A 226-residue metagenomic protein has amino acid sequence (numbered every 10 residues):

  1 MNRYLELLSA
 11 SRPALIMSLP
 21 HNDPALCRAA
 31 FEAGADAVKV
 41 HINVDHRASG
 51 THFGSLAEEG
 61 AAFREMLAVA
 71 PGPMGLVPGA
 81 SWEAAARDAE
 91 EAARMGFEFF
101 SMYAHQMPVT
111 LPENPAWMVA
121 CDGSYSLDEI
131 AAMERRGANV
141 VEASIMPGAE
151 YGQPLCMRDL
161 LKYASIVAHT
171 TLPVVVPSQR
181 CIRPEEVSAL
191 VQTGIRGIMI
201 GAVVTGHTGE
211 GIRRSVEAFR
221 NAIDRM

Functional and structural regions predicted by a protein language model:
M1-G72, E134: Conserved N-terminal beta1-alpha1 strand-loop-helix module at the mouth
N2-Y4, H46-G96, S101-E113: N-terminal active-site wall of soluble small-molecule enzyme domains
L7-A25, M74-A84, P115-Y125, V174-P184: Active-site mouth loops of central-metabolism enzymes
A25-A30, E83-R94, S124-R135, R180-I198: Catalytic cores of alpha/beta
A37-R47, M95-T110, V141-E150, V191-S215: Glycine-rich phosphate-binding active-site loops on the catalytic face of alpha/beta enzymes
H46-G54, A131-A164: Glycine/Thr-rich beta-alpha phosphate-binding loop at enzyme active sites
H52-F53, L155-C156, V204-M226: C-terminal helical cap(s) of enzyme catalytic domains, especially alpha/beta-barrels
I145-R196: Active-site/ligand-binding-proximal alpha/beta "capping" segment
